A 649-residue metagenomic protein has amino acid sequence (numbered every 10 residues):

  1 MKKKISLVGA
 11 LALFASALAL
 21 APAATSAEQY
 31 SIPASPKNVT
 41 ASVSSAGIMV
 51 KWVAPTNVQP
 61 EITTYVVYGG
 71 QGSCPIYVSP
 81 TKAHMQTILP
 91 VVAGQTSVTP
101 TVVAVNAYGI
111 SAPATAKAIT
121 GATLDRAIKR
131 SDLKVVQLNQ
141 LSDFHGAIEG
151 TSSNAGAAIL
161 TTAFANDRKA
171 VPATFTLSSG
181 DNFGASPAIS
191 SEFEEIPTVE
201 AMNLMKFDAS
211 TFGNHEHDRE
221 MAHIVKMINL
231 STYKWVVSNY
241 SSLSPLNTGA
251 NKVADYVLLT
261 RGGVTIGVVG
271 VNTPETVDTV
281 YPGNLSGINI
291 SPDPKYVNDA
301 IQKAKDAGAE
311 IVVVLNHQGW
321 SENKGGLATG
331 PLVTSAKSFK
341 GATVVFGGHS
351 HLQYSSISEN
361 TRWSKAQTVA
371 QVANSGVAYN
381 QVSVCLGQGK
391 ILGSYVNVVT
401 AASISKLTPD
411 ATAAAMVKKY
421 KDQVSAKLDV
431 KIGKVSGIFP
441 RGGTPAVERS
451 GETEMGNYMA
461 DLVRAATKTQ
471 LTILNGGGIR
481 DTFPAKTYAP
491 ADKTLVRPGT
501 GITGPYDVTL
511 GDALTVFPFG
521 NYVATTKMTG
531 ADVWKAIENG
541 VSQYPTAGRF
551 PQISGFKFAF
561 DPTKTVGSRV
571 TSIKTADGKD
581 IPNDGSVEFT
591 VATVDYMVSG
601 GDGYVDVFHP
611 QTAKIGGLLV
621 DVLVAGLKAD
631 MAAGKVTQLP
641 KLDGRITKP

Functional and structural regions predicted by a protein language model:
M1-S26: Secretory targeting and sorting signals
E28-E61, A107-R126: Pro/Thr/Ser/Gly-rich low-complexity, intrinsically disordered linker/stalk tracts
T64-T96: Recognizes extended acidic, P/S/T-rich segments that occur within or adjacent to Ig-like beta-sandwich modules
G69-Q71, R261, S364, A576: Structural motif
I88-A112: Beta-strand-rich modules
T123-K406, S450, M455-L462, K527 (+2 more regions): Acidic, metal/ion-coordinating pockets
I128, D132-Q137, L141, G146-E149 (+7 more regions): Catalytic centers of hydrolytic enzymes
